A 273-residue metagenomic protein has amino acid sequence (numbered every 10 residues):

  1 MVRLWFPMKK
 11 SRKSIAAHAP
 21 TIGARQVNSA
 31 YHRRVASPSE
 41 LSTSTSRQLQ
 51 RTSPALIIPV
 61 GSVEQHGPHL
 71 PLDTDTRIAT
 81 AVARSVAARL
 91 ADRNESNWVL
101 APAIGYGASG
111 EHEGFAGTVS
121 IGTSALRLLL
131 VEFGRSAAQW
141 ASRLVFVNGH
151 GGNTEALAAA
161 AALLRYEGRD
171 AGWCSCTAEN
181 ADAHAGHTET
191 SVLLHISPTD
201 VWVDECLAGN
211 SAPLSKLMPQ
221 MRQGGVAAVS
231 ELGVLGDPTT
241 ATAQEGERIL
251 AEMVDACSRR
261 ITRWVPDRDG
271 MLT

Functional and structural regions predicted by a protein language model:
V2-F6, A16-P20, A24-V27: Short amphipathic, helix-prone segments within low-complexity/disordered or flexible regions
P7-M8, V254: Generic low-complexity, intrinsically disordered sequence content enriched in small uncharged/hydrophobic residues
K9-K13: Polybasic, lysine-rich low-complexity intrinsically disordered segments
V27-T273: Extended, histidine- and acidic-residue-enriched regions that form the cofactor-binding/catalytic faces
